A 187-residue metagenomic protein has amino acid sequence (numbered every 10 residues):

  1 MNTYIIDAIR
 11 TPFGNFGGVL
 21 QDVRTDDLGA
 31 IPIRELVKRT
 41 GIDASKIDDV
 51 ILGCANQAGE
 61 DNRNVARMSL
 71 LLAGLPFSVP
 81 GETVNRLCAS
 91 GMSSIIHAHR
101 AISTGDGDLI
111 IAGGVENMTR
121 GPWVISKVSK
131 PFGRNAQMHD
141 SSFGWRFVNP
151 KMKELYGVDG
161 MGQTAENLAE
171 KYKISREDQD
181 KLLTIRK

Functional and structural regions predicted by a protein language model:
M1-N2, N15-K46, G59-V65, L70-K187: Acyl-thioester C-C bond-transforming condensing/cleaving domain
I6: Ligand-binding pocket segment of bilobal, Venus flytrap-like solute-binding proteins
I9-F13: Short polar catalytic/cofactor-binding loops
K46-G53: Short glycine-rich phosphate-binding loop at a beta-alpha junction
